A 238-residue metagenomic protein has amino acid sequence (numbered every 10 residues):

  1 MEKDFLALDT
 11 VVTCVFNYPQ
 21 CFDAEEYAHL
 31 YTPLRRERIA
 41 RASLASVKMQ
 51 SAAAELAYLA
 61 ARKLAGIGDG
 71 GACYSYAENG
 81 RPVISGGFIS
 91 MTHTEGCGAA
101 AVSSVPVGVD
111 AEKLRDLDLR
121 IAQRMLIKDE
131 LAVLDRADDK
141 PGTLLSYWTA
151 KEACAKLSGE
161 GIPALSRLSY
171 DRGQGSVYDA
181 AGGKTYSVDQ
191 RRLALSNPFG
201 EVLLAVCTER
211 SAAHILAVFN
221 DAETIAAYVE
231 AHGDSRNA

Functional and structural regions predicted by a protein language model:
M1-A238: Core catalytic alpha/beta fold that binds nucleotide/phospho-ligands
